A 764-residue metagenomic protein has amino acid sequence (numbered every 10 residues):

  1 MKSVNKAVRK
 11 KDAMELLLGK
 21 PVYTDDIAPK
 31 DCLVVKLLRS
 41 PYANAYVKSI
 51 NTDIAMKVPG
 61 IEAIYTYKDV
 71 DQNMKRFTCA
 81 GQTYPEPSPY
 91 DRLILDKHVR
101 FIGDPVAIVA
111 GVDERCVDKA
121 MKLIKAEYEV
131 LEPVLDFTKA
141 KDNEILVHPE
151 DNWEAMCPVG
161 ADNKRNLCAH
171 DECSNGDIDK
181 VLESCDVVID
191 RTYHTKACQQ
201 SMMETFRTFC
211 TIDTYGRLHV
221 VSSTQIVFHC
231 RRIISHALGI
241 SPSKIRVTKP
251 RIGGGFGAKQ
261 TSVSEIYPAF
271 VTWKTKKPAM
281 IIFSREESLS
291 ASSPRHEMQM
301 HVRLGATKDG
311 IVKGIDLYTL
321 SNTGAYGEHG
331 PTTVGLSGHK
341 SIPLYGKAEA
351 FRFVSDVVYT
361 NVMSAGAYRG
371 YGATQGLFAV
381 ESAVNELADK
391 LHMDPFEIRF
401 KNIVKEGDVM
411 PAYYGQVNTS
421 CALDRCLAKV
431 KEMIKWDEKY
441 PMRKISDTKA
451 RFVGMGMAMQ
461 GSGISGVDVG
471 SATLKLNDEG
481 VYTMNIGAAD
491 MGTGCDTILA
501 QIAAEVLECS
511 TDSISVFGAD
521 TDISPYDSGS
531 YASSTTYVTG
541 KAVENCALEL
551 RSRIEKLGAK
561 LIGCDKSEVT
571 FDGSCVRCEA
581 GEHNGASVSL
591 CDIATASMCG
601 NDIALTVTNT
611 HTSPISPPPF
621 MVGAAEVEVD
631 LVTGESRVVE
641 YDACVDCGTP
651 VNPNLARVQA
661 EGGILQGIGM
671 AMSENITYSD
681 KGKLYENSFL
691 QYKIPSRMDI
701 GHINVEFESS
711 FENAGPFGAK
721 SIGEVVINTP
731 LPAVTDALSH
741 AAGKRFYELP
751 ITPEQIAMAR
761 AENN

Functional and structural regions predicted by a protein language model:
M1-G160, K274, S679: Flexible, low-hydrophobicity surface segments
K6, D12-L18, Q82-P85, A161-T208 (+5 more regions): Glycine-rich loop/linker segments at domain edges
Y67-K68, G239-K244, K274-A279, K308 (+3 more regions): C-terminal catalytic domains of large/alpha subunits in multi-subunit enzymes
M74-C79, A120-L123, S201, R231-I233 (+11 more regions): Short acidic, glycine/serine/threonine-rich loops at helix termini
K97-H98, S241-S243, T248-K249, W273-S284 (+1 more regions): Conserved catalytic cysteine-centered active-site region of acyl-thioester-dependent Claisen-condensing enzymes
V147-L238, I403-V481, Y685-E706: Helix-loop-helix junctions that connect adjacent transmembrane helices in secondary transporters/permeases, recognized
R246, G253-K276, M280-I282, C495-A503: Thiamine diphosphate
S462-S524, T539: Catalytic phosphate/nucleotide-handling subdomain of diverse soluble enzymes
